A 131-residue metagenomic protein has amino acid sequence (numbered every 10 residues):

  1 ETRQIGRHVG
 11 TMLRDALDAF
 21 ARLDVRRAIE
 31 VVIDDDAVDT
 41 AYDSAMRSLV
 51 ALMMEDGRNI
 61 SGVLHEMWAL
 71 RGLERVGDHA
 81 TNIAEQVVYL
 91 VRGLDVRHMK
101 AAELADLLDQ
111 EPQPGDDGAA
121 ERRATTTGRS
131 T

Functional and structural regions predicted by a protein language model:
E1-T131: Cytosolic, long alpha-helical scaffolding segments
